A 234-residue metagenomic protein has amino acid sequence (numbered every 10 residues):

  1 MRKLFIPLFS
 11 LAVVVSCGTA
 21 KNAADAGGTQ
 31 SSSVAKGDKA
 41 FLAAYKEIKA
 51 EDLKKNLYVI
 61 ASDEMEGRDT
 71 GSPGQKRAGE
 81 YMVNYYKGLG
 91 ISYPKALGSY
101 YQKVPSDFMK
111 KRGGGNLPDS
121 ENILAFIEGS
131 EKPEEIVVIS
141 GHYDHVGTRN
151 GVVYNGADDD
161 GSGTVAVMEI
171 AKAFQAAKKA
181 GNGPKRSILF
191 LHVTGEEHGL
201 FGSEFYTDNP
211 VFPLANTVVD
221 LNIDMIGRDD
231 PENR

Functional and structural regions predicted by a protein language model:
V14-S16: C-terminal motif of bacterial Sec signal peptides marking the signal peptidase cleavage site
G18-A20: Bacterial signal peptide processing site
S33-R77, L89, Y93-K95, I223-D229: N-terminal capping segment at the start of a domain
D38-E47, D63-P73, M109-G114, G151-D160 (+2 more regions): Second-shell loop/turn segments in exported
A40, I48, D52-K55, V59 (+6 more regions): Extracytoplasmic/secreted proteins, especially bacterial periplasmic and envelope-associated proteins
N56-A61, Q102-P105, N122-F126, I136-S140 (+3 more regions): Structural recognition of the beta-strand scaffold that forms the well-ordered cores of secreted hydrolase catalytic
R68-I127: A non-catalytic alpha/beta surface segment that caps or lines the substrate-entry region of metallo-dependent hydrolase
N116-E121, G147-R234: Acidic/histidine-rich catalytic neighborhood of metal-dependent amide-processing enzymes
